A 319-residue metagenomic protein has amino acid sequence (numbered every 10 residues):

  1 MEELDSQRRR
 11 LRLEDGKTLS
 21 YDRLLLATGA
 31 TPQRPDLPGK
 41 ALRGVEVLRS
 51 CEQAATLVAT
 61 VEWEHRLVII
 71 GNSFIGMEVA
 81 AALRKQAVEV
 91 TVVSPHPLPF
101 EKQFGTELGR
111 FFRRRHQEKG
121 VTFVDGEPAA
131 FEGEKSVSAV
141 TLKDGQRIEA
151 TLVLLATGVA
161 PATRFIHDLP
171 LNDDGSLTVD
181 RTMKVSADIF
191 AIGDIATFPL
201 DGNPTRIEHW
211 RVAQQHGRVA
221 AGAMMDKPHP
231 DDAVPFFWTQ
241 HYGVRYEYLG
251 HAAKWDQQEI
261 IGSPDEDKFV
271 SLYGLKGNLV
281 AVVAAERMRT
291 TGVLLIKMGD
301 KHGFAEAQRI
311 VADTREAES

Functional and structural regions predicted by a protein language model:
E2-L4, R8-L13, L19, Q86-D180: A Rossmann-like FAD-binding core segment of flavoenzymes
L19-T31, I148-G158, G217, G277: Short hydrophobic core segments
T28-Q86, F123: Glycine-rich dinucleotide-binding loop and its adjacent helix/turn
A41-E64, K135-T141, R147-Q215, V219: FAD-site-proximal beta/loop scaffold in flavoenzymes
L57, F237, F304-S319: Cysteine/selenocysteine-centered motifs that mediate thiol-based redox chemistry or coordinate metal-sulfur cofactors
R66, V88-T91, D188: Residues at the starts of beta-strands that form the adenosine-phosphate
I195-T290: Mid-to-C-terminal Rossmann-like scaffold of FAD/NAD(P)H-dependent oxidoreductases
M288-A307: A short, polar/charged loop-to-alpha-helix boundary motif
